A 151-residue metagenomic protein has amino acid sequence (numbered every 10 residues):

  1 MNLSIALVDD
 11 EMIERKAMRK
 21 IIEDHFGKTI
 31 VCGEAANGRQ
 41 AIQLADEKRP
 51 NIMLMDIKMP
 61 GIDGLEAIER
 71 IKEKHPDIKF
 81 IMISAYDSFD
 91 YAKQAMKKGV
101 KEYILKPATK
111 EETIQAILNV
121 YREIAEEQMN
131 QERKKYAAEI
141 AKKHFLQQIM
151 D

Functional and structural regions predicted by a protein language model:
D9, D56: Active-site residues of response regulator receiver
M12-G33: Two-component/phosphorelay signaling modules centered on CheY-like receiver
F26-A36, L44, A92: Short hydrophobic/Thr-rich beta-strand motif most characteristic of the beta2 strand and flanking loop of CheY-like
E34-Q43, D63-A67: Helix N-cap/capping motif at the beta->alpha junctions
M59: Receiver (REC) domain active-site loop signature in two-component systems and cognate sites in sensor histidine kinases
E66, D87-E102: Alpha4 helix (beta4-alpha4-beta5 surface) of REC/receiver domains from two-component response regulators
M96, E102, A108-D151: Interdomain helical linkers/hinges and coiled-coil/dimerization scaffolds that transmit conformational signals
